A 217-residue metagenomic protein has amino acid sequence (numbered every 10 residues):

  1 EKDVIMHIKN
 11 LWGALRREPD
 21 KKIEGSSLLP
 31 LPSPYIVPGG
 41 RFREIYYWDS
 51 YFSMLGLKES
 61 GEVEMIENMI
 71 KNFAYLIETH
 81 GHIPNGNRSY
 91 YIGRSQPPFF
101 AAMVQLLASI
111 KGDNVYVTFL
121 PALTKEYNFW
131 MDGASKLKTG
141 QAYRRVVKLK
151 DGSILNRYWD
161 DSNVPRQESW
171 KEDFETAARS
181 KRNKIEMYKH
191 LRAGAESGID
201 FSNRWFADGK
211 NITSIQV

Functional and structural regions predicted by a protein language model:
E1-V217: Acidic, mature catalytic/reactive cores of soluble proteins
